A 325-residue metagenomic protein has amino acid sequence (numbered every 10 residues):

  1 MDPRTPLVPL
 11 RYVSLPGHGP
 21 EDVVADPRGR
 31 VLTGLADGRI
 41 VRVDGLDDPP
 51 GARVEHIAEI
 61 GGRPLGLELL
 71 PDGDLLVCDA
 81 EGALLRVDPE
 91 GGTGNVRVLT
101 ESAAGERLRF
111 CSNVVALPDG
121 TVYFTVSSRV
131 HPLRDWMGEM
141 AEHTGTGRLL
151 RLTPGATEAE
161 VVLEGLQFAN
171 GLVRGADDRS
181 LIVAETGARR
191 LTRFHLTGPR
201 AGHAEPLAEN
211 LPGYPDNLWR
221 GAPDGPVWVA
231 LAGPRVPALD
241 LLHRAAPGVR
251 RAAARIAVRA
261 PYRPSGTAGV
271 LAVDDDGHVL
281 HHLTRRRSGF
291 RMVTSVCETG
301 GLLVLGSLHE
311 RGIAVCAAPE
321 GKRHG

Functional and structural regions predicted by a protein language model:
M1-G325: Sequence-structural signature of mature extracellular/luminal beta-sheet repeat domains, prominently beta-propellers
